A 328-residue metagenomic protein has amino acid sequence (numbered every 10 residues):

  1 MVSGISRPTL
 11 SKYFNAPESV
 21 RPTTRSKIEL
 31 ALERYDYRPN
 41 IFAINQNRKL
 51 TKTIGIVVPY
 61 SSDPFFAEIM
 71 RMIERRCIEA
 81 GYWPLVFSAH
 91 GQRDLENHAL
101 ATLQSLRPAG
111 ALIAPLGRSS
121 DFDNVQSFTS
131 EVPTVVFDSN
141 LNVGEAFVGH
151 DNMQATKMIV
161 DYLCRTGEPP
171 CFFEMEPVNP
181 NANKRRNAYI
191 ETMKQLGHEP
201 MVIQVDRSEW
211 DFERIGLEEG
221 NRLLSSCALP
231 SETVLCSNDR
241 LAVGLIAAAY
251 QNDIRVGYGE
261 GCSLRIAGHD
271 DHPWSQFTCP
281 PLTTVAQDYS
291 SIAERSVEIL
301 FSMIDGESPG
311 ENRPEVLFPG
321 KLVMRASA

Functional and structural regions predicted by a protein language model:
M1-L50: N-terminal helix-turn-helix DNA-binding module of bacterial transcription factors
E33-R71, A80, L103-S105: N-terminal helix-turn-helix/winged-helix DNA-binding helices and compositionally similar short basic alpha-helical
P59-E68, V86-L95, V148-M158, F173-N221 (+4 more regions): Hinge/beta->alpha junction and helix N-cap segments in small-molecule ligand-binding domains
R75-S120: Central regulatory/effector-binding core of bacterial HTH transcription factors
G91, A114-M158, V178, R240 (+1 more regions): Flexible loop/hinge segments that line or gate small-molecule binding clefts
D94-P108, R214-P230: Short, well-structured alpha-helical segments in soluble
T166, N221-T233, S237-A328: Flexible loop/turn connectors
